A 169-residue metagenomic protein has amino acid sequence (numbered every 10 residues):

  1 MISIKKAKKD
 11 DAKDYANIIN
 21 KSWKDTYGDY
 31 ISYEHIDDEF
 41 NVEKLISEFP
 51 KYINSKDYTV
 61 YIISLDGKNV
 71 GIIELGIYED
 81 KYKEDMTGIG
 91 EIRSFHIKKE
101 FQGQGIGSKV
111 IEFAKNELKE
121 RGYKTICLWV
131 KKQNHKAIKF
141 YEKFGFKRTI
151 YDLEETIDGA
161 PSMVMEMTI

Functional and structural regions predicted by a protein language model:
M1-S3: Extreme N-terminal starter segment of soluble prokaryotic enzymes
K6-A12, A16-Y30, H35-E100, I111-F113 (+2 more regions): Acetyl-CoA-dependent GNAT
G67, G71, G105-G107, G145: Conserved phosphate-binding and hydrolysis motifs of nucleotide-dependent enzymes
G88-G90, K124-C127, K131-I138, K143-I169: C-terminal "cap" of GNAT-fold acetyltransferases
K98-E100, Q104, K132-Q133: Active-site acidic-Proline motif in GNAT/NAT acetyltransferases
E100, R121, F144: Conserved dinucleotide-binding and phosphotransfer motif residues
G103-N116, K139-K143: Conserved acetyl-CoA-binding loop-helix of GNAT-fold acetyltransferases
Q104, R121-K124: Short coil/turn segments at alpha/beta junctions that flank glycine-rich nucleotide-binding fingerprints
